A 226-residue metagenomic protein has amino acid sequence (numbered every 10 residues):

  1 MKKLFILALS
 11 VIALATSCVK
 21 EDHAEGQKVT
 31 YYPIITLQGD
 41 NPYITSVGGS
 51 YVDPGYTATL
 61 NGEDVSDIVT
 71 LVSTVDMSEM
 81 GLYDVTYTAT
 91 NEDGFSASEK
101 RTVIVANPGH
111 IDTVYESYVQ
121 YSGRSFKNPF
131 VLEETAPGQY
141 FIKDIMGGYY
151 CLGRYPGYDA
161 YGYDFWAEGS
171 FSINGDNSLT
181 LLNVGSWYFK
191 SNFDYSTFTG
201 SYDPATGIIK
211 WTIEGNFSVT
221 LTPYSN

Functional and structural regions predicted by a protein language model:
F5-G39: Bacterial Sec-dependent N-terminal signal peptides
T30-Y32, I104-D112: Extracellular interdomain linker/stem segments of modular secreted and single-pass surface proteins
Y31-E63: Solvent-exposed, low-complexity, repeat-rich "mucin-like" stalks and linkers
I34, G55, D84-T86, F141 (+1 more regions): Beta-strand secondary-structure signal
Y43-T45, R101-V103, V219-Y224: Generic detection of short hydrophobic beta-strand segments and adjacent strand-loop junctions
G62-A97, R101, V105: Serine/threonine-rich, repeat-prone extracellular segments and beta-strand-based repeat modules of secreted/surface
P108-N226: Ser/Thr/Gly/Pro-rich, low-complexity flexible regions
